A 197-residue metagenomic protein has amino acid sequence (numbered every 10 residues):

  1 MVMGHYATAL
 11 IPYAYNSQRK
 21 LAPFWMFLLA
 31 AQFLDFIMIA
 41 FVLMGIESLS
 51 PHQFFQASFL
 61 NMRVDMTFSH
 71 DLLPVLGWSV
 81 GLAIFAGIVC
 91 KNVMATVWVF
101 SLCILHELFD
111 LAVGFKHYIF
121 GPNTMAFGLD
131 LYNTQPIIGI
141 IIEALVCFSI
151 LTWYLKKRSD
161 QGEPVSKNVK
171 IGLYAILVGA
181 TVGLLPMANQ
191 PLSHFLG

Functional and structural regions predicted by a protein language model:
M1-G197: N-terminal membrane-targeting hydrophobic helices
